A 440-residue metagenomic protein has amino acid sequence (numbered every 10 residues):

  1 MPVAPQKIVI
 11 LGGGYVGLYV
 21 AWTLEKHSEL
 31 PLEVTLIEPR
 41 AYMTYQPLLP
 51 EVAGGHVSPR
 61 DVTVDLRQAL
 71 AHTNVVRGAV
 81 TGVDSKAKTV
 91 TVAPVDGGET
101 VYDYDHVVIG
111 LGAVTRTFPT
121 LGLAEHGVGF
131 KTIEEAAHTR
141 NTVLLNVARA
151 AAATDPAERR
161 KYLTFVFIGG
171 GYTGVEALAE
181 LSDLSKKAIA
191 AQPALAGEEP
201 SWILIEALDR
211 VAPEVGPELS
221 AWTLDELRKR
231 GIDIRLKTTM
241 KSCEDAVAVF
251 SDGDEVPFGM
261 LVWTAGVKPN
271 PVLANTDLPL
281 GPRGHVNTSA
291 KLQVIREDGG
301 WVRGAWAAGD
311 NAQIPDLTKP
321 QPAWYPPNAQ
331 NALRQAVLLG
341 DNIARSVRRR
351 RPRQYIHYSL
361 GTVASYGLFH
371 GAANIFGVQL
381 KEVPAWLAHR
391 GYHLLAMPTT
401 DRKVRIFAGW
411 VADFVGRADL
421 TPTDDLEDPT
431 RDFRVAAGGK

Functional and structural regions predicted by a protein language model:
M1-G82, F165, Y172-V215, V262 (+1 more regions): Beta1-alpha1 glycine-rich phosphate/pyrophosphate-binding loop at the start of Rossmann-like nucleotide-binding domains
M1-P5, N74-V166, V262: FAD-binding core/adjacent interface of flavoenzyme oxidoreductases
V3, N331, Q335-K440: C-terminal, flexible cofactor-proximal segment of oxidoreductases
G13, P94, L111-G112, D252 (+1 more regions): Glycine-rich, N-terminal phosphate-binding loop of Rossmann-like dinucleotide-binding domains
V16, G112-T115, L178, V267-P269: Short glycine-rich anion-binding loops that position phosphate/pyrophosphate groups of nucleotides and phosphorylated
E33, T73-V90, S182-R296, P352: A Rossmann-like FAD-binding core segment of flavoenzymes
E125-T154, A248, E255-M260, T264-R334: FAD-site-proximal beta/loop scaffold in flavoenzymes
E158-V215, W222, D233-R235, Y325-I343 (+2 more regions): Rossmann-like dinucleotide-binding core of oxidoreductases
